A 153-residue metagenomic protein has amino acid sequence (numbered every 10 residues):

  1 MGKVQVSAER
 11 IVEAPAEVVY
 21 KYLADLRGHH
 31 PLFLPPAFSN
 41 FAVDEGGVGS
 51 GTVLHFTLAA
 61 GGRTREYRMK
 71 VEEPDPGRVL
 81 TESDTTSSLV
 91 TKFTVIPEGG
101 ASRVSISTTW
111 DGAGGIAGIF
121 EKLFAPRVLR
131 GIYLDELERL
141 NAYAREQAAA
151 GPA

Functional and structural regions predicted by a protein language model:
M1-E45, A142, A153: Hydrophobic ligand-binding cavity/cleft-lining segments
V4, A14, F56, E121-A125: Residue-level detector of alpha-helix boundaries and kinks
E9-E13, T57, K70, T94-I96: Generic structural detector for well-ordered beta-strands
V12-A14, A60-G62, D75, W110-G114: Beta-strand elements of well-folded, non-transmembrane domains
L26, V43, L58, T108-W110: Conserved short hydrophobic patches within well-ordered secondary structure
N40-V90, R103, D135-A153: Glycine-rich portal/gate segments that line the openings of hydrophobic small-molecule binding cavities
S83-D135, G151-A153: Beta-strand/loop substructures that line and gate deep hydrophobic ligand-binding cavities in soluble
